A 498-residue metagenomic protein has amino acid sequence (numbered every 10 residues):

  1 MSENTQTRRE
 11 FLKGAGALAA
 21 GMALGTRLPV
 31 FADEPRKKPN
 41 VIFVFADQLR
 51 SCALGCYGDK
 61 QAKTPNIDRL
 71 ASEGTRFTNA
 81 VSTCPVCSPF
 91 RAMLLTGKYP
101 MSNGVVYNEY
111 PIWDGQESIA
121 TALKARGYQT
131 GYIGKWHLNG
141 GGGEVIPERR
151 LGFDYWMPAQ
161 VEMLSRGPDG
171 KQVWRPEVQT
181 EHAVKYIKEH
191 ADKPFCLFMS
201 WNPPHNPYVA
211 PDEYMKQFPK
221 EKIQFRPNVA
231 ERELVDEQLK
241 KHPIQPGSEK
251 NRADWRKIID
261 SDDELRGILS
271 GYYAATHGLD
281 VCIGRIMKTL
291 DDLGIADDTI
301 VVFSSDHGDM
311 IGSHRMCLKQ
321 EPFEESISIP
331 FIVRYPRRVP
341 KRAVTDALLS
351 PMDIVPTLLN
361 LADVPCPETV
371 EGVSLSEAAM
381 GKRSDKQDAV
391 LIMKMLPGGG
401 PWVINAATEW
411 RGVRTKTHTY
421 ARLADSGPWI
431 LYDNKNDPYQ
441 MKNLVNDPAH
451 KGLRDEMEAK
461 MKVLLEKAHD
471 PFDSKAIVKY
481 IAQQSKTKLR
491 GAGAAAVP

Functional and structural regions predicted by a protein language model:
S2-A424, P428-W429, P438-A459, V463-E466 (+2 more regions): Formylglycine-dependent sulfatase
